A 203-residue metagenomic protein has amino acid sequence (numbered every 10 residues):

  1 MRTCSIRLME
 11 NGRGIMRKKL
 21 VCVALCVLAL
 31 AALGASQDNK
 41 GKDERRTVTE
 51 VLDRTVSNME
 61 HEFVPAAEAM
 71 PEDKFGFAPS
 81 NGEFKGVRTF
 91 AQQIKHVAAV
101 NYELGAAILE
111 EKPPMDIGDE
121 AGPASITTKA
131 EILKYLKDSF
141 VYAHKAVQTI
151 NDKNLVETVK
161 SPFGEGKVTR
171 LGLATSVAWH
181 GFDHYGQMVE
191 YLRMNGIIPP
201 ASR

Functional and structural regions predicted by a protein language model:
R2-I6: Intrinsic disorder/low-complexity segments
M9-A24: Bacterial N-terminal signal peptides that target proteins for export
V23-A31: Bacterial N-terminal signal peptides
A32-K42: Bacterial Sec-dependent signal peptides at the C-terminal "C-region" and cleavage site
K40-R54: Extreme N-terminal tail/first-helix region
D53, S57-V64, G76-E120, K160-R203: Short, contiguous alpha-helical
E68-F77, A146-V156, R193-P200: Surface-exposed helix-capping loop/turn segments at secondary-structure junctions
A124-S161, T169-G181: Acidic/histidine-rich alpha-helical segments that form the ligand environment of transition-metal centers
